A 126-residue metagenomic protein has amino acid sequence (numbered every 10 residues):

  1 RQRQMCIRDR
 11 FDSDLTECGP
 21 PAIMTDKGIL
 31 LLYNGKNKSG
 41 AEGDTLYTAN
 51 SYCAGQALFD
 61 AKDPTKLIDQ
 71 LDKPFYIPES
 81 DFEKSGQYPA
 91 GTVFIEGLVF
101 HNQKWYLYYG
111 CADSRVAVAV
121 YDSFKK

Functional and structural regions predicted by a protein language model:
R1, D12, N37, G43-D44: Long, contiguous internal "core" modules enriched in hydrophobic/ aromatic residues
Q2-I7: Short, small-residue-biased leader/transition segments that mark boundaries at the very start of proteins
R8-E17, T65-V99: Conserved blade-ending motifs and adjacent loop-strand segments that build the rim/top face of beta-propeller domains
R10-D14, P20-T25, D44-N50: Short, conserved, surface-exposed binding loops centered on an aromatic residue
A22-I23, G28-G43, K104-G110: Hydrophobic core segments of beta-strands in well-ordered, beta-rich domains
Y33-K36, Y52-A54, L58-D60, L71-D72 (+3 more regions): Active-site proximal loops enriched in glycine and acidic residues that flank catalytic Cys/His/Asp and coordinate
T45-D63, V118-K125: Beta-propeller blade signature
V99-K126: Blade-level signature of beta-propeller repeat domains, shared across WD40, Kelch, NHL, RCC1 and BNR/Asp-box propellers
